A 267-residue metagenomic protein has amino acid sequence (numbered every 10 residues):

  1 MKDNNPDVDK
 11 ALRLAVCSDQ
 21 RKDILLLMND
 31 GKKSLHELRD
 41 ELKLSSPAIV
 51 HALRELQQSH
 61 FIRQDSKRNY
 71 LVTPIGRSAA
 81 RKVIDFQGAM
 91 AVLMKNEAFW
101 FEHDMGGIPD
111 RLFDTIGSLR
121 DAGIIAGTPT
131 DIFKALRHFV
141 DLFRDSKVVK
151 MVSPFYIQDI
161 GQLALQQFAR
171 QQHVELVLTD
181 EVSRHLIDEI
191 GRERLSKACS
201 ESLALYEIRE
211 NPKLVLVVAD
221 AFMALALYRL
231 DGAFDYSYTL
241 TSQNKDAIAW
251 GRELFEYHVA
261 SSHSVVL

Functional and structural regions predicted by a protein language model:
M1-E37, E41-E55, F61-Q64, Y70 (+3 more regions): PLD/PLD-like phosphodiesterase catalytic module centered on the HKD motif
Q57-Q58, D145: The C-terminal cap of the DNA-recognition helix in HTH/winged-HTH DNA-binding domains, marking the helix-to-coil
V72-I75: PAS-family and closely related small sensory beta-sandwich domains used across diverse signal-transduction proteins
R77-V92: Alpha-helical "hinge/linker" immediately C-terminal to small N-terminal DNA-binding modules
E97-V177: PLD-like (HKD) phosphodiesterase/transphosphatidyltransferase domain
